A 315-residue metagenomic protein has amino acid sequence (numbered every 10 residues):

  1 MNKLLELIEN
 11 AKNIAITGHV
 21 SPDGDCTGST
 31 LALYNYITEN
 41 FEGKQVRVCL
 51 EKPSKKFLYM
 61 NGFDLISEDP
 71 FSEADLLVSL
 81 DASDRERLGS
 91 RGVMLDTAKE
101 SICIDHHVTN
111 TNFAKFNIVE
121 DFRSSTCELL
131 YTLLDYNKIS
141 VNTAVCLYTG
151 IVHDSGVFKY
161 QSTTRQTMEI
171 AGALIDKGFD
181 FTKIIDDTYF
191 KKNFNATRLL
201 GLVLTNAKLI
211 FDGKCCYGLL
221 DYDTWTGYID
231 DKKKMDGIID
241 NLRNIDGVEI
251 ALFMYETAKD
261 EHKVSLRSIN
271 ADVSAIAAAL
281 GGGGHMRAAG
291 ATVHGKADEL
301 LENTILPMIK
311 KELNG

Functional and structural regions predicted by a protein language model:
N2-G18, G28-L58, E68, E73-L76 (+1 more regions): Hydrophobic helix-and-loop "lid/oligomerization" segment in the mid-to-C-terminal part of catalytic domains
T17, S21, S79, C103-I104 (+1 more regions): Generic enzyme active-site microenvironment
V20-P22, A82-R85, H107-T109, Y222-D223 (+1 more regions): Short glycine-rich anion-binding loops that position phosphate/pyrophosphate groups of nucleotides and phosphorylated
G24-T30, R85-G89: Short glycine/serine/threonine-rich phosphate/pyrophosphate-binding segments that cradle anionic phosphate groups
L33-Y34, M94-T97, V119-E120, E169: Glycine-rich, phosphate-binding/catalytic loops in enzymes
Y59-F116: Active-site cofactor/cluster-binding pocket
D69-F71, V93-D96, N110-T111, I139-V141 (+3 more regions): Solvent-exposed alpha-helices and their adjacent loops that cap or buttress functional pockets in soluble metabolic
I104-I170: Short alpha-helices
